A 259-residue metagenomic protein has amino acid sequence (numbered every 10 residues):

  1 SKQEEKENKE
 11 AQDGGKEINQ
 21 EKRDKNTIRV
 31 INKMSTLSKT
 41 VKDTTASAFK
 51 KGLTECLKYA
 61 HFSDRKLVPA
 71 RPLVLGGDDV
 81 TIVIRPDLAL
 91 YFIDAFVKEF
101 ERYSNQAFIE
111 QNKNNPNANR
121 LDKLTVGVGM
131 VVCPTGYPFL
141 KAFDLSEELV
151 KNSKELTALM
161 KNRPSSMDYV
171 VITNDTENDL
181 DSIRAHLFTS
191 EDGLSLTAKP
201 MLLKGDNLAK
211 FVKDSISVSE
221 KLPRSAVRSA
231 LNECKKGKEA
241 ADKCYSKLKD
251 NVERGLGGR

Functional and structural regions predicted by a protein language model:
S1-R259: Charged, helix-rich terminal subdomains or tails
